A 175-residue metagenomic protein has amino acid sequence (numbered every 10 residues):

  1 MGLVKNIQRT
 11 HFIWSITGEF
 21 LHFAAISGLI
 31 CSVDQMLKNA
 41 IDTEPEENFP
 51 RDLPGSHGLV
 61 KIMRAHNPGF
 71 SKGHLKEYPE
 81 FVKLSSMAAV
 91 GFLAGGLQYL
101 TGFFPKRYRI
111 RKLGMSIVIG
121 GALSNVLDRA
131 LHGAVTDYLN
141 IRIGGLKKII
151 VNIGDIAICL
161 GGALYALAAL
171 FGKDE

Functional and structural regions predicted by a protein language model:
M1-E175: Alpha-helical transmembrane bundles and membrane-interface segments of multipass inner-membrane proteins
